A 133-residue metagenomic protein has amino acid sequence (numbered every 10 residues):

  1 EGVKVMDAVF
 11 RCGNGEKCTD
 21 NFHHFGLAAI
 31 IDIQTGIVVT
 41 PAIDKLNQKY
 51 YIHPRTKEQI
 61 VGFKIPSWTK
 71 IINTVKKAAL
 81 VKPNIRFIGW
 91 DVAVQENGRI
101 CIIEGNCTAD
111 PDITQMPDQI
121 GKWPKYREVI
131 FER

Functional and structural regions predicted by a protein language model:
E1-D44: Phosphate-binding site of ATP-dependent enzymes
F10, F22-F25, F63, F87 (+1 more regions): Phenylalanine-focused residue identity feature
G13, L46, T108-D110: A short acidic/small-residue loop/turn micro-motif
G36-E58: Extracytoplasmic/periplasmic proteins that interact with beta-lactams or build/remodel peptidoglycan
Y51-K70, L80-I85, V94-R133: C-terminal active-site "lid" helix and adjoining low-complexity regulatory extension at the edge of ATP-using catalytic
